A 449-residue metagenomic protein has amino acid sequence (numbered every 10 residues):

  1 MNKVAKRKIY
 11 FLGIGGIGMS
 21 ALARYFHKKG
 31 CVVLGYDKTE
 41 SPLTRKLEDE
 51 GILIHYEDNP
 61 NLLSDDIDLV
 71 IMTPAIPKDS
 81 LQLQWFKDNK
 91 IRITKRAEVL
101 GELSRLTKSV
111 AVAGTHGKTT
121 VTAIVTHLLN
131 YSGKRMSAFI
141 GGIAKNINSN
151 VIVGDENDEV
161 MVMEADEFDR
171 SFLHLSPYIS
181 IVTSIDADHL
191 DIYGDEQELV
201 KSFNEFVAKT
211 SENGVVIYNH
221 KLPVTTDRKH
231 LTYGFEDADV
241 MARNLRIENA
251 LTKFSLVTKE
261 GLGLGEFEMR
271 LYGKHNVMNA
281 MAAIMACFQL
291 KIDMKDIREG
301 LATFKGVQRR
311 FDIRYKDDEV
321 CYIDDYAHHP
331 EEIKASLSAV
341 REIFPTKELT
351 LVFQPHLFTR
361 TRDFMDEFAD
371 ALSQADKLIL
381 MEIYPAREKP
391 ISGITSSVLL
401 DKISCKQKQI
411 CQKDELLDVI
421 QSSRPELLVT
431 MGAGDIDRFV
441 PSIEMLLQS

Functional and structural regions predicted by a protein language model:
N2-R7, Y25-C31, E48, N61-D65 (+6 more regions): Phosphate-binding loop of NTP-binding sites
N2-Y10, G18, L22-K29, A250 (+1 more regions): Nucleotide phosphate-binding/pyrophosphate-handling subdomain across enzymes that bind or process nucleotide phosphates
I9-I14, M431: Conserved N-terminal Rossmann-fold NAD(P)-binding element of oxidoreductases
G30-K46: NAD(P)-binding Rossmann-fold cofactor-contacting core
Y36-D37, H55-D58, T94-E98, F139-G141 (+5 more regions): Beta-strand->loop->alpha-helix junctions that form or flank phosphate-binding loops in nucleotide-handling enzymes
L53-D66, C411-V419: Short acidic low-complexity segments
A369-E426: C-terminal helical cap/extension that packs against the catalytic core of soluble nucleotide-cofactor enzymes
